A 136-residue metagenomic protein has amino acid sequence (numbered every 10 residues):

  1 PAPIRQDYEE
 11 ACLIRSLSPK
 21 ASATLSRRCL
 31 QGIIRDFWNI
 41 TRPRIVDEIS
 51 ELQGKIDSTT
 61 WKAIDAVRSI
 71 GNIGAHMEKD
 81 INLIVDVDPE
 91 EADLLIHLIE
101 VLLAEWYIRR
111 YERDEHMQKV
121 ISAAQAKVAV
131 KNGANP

Functional and structural regions predicted by a protein language model:
P1, D57, I121-Q125: Generic structural signal for alpha-helix starts
P1-G54: Extended interfacial segments that mediate partner engagement and assembly in macromolecular machines
I14, S18-A21, T59, I84-V87 (+1 more regions): Non-transmembrane, amphipathic alpha-helical segments
S18-A21, D36, I56-T59, L102 (+1 more regions): Short secondary-structure junctions and interdomain/linker hinges
E48-I70: Short, mixed-charge amphipathic alpha-helical segments
K62-S69, I73-A126, V130-P136: Charge-enriched, short contiguous segments at helix-coil
